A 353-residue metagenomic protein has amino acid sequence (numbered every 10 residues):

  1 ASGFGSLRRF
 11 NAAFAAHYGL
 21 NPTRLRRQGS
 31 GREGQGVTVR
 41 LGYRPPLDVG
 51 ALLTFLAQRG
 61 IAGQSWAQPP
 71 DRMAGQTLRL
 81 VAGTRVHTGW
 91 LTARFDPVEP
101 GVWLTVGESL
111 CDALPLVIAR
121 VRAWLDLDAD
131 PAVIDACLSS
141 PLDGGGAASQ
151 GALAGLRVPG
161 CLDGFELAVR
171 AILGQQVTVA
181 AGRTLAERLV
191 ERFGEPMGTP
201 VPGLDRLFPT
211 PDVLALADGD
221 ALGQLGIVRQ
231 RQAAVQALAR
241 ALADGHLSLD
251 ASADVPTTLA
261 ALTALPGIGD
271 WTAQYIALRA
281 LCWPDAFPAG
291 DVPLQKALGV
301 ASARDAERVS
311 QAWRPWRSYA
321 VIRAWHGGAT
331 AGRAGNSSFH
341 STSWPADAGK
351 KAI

Functional and structural regions predicted by a protein language model:
A1-I353: HhH-family (HhH-GPD) DNA N-glycosylase catalytic core used in base-excision repair
